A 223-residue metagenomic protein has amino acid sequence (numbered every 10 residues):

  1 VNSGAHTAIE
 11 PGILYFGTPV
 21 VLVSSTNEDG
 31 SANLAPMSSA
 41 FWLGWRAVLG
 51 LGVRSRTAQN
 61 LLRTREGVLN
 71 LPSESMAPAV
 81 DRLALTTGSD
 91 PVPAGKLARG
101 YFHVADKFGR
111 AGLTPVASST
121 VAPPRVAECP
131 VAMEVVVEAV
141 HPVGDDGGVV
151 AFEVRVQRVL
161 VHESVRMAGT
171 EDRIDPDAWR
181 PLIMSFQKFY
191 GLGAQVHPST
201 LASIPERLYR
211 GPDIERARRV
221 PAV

Functional and structural regions predicted by a protein language model:
V1-V223: Basic, polyanion-binding surface patches
